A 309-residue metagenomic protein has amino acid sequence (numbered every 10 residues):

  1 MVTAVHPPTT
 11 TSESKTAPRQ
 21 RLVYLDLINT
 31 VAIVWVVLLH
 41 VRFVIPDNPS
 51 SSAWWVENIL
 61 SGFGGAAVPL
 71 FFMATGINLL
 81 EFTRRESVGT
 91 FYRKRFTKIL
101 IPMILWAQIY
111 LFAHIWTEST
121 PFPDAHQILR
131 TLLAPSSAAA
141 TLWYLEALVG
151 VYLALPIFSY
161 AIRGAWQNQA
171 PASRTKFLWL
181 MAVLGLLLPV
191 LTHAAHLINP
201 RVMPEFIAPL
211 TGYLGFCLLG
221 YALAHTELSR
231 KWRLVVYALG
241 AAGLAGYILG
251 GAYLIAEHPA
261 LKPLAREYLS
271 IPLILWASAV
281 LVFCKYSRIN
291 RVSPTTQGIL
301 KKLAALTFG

Functional and structural regions predicted by a protein language model:
M1-L186, P294-T296: Membrane-cytosol interface segments of multi-pass membrane proteins, especially ER/Golgi lipid-handling enzymes
D26, G65, F72, R93 (+8 more regions): Small-residue packing motifs within transmembrane alpha-helices
V34, L38, P102, W106 (+4 more regions): Alpha-helical transmembrane segments of multi-pass integral membrane proteins
H40-D47, L79, L111-E118, Y160 (+5 more regions): Transmembrane helix-loop junctions and nearby membrane-interface residues
V56-V68, L132-A147, H193-F216, I248-A279: Interfacial loop-to-helix transition and helix-capping segments at the boundaries of transmembrane helices
I77-E81, V151, L155-R163, Y213-H225 (+1 more regions): Hydrophobic transmembrane alpha-helices
G164, N168-T226, K231-V235: Long hydrophobic alpha-helical segments that form multi-pass transmembrane helix bundles in integral membrane proteins
L228-A305, G309: Alpha-helical transmembrane segments and terminal signal-anchor/GPI-anchor hydrophobic tails, characterized by long
